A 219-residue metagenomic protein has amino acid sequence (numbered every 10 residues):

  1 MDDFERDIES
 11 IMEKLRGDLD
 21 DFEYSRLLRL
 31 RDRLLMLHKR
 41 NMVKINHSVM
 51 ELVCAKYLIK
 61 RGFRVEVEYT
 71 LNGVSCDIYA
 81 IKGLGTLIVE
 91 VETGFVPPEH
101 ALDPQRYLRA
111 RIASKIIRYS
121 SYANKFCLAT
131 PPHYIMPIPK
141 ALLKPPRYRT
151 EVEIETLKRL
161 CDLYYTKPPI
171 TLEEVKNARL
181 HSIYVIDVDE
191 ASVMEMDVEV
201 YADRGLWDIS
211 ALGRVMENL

Functional and structural regions predicted by a protein language model:
M1-L28, H133-L219: Non-catalytic C-terminal interaction segments of nucleic acid-processing enzymes
E13-Y69: Acidic-basic catalytic patches of nuclease active cores, encompassing PD-(D/E)XK and other metal-cofactor nuclease
K44, G73-S75, Y134-M136: Acidic, metal-coordinating catalytic cores used for nucleic-acid/nucleotide bond scission and strand-transfer chemistry
F63, G83-G85, Y122-K125: Short glycine/proline-enriched coil/turn segments at helix->beta-strand junctions
E66-V67, I88-E90, C127-T130: A structural signal for short, well-ordered beta-strand segments and their strand-loop junctions that often border
T70-K82, S114-R118: Short amphipathic alpha-helices and their capping/turn segments at secondary-structure boundaries
C76-P97: Active-site beta-strand-loop-beta-strand hairpin of nuclease catalytic cores that positions key catalytic residues
T93-E153: Catalytic cores of nucleic-acid endonucleases
